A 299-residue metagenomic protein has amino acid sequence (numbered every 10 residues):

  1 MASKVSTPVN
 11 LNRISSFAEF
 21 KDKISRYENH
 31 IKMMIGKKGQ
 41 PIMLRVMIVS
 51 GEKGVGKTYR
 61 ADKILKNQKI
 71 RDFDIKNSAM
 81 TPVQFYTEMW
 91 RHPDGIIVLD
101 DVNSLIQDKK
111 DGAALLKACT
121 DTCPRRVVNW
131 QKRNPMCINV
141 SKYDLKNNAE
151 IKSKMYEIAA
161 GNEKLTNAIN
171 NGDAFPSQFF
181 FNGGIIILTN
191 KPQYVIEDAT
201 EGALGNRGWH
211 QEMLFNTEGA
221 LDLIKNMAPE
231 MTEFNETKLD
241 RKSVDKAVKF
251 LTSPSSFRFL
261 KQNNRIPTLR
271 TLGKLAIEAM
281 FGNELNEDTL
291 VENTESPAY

Functional and structural regions predicted by a protein language model:
A2-K38: N-terminal pre-Walker A segment at the start of P-loop NTPase domains
P41-R60: Walker A/P-loop nucleotide-binding motif
L44-I48, D72, I96, G184: Residue-level preference for the first positions of well-ordered beta-strands
V55, N67-I97, N103-K109: AAA+/P-loop NTPase substrate/partner-engagement loops
P93-I97, S177-I187: Loop/turn-to-beta-strand initiation segments
D108-F180: Conserved catalytic/switch belt of AAA+ P-loop NTPases
E197-G219: A short helix-turn-beta junction within AAA+ P-loop NTPase domains corresponding to the substrate/partner-engaging
L221-A298: Conserved AAA+ ATPase small/helical "lid" subdomain
